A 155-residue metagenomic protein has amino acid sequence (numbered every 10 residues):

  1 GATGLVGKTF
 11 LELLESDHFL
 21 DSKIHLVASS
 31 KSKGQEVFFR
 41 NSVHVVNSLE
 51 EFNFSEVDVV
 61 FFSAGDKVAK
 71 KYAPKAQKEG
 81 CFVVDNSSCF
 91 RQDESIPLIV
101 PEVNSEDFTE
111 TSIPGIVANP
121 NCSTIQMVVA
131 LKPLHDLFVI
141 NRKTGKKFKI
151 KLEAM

Functional and structural regions predicted by a protein language model:
G1-M155: N-terminal Rossmann-like NAD(P) cofactor-binding subdomain of oxidoreductases, focused on the glycine-rich
